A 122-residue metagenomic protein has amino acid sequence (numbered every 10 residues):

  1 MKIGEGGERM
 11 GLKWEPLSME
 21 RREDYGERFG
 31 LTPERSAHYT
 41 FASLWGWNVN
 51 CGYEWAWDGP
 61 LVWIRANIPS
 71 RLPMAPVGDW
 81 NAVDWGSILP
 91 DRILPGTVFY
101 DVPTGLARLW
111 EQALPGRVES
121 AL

Functional and structural regions predicted by a protein language model:
K2-G4, V77-L122: Acyl-donor-binding surface of acyltransferase catalytic domains
I3-I93: N-terminal charged segments
